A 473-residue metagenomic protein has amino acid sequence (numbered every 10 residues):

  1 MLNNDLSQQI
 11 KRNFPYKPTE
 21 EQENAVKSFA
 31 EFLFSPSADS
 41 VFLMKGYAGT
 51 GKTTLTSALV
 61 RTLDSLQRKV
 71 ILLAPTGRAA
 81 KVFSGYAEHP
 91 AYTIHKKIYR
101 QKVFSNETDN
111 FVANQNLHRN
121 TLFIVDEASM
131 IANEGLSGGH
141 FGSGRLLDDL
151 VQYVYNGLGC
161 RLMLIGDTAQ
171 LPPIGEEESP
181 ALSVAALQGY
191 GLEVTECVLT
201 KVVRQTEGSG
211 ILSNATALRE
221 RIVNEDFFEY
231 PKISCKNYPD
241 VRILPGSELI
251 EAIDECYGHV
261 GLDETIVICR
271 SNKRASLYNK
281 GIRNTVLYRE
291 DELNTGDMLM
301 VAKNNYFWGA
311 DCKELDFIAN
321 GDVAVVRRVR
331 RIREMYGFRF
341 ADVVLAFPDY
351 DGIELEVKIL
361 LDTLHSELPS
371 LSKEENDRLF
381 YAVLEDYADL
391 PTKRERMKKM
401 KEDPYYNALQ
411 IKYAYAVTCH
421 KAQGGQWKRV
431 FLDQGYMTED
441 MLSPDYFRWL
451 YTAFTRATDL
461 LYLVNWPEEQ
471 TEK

Functional and structural regions predicted by a protein language model:
L2-Y16, K45: Conserved adenine-nucleotide phosphate-binding loops and their immediately adjacent elements
N4-L6, A25, F29-A30, S37 (+4 more regions): Conserved helicase motor core of P-loop NTPases
I10-A30: N-terminal pre-Walker A segment at the start of P-loop NTPase domains
P18, L72, V267: Conserved SAM-binding loop
Q22, T76, S271, G424: Short, conserved phosphate/pyrophosphate- and ester-handling motifs at nucleotide-, phospho-/glycolipid
V26-K27, E31, P36-E229: ASCE P-loop NTPase helicase motor core
E88, I282-V286, F447-Y451: Short, solvent-exposed amphipathic alpha-helical segments in soluble enzyme and RNA/protein-processing domains
M335-K473: C-terminal accessory regions
